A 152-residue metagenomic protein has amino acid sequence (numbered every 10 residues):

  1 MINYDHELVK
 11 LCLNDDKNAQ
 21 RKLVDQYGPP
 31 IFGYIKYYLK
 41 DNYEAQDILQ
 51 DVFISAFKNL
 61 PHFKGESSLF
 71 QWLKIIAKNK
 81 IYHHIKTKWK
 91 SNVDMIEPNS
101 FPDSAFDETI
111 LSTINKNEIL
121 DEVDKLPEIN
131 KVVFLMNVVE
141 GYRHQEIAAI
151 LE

Functional and structural regions predicted by a protein language model:
M1-D5, H83, K90-K116: Internal acidic/polar
M1-P30, L151: N-terminal module of bacterial RNA polymerase sigma factors
E7-C12, E118-L126: Short amphipathic alpha-helical boundary/capping segments
L13-K22, F32-D51: Short, charged helix-capping/linker segments at alpha-helix termini
L13-N14, K40, D51-S68, T87-W89: Sigma70-family region 2
D47-I54, S67-N79: Structural recognition of an alpha-helix C-terminal capping motif at a helix-to-coil junction
P61-K64, I75-M95: Arg/Lys-rich amphipathic alpha helix in sigma70-family domain 2
V133-N137: A short pre-motif secondary-structure segment
